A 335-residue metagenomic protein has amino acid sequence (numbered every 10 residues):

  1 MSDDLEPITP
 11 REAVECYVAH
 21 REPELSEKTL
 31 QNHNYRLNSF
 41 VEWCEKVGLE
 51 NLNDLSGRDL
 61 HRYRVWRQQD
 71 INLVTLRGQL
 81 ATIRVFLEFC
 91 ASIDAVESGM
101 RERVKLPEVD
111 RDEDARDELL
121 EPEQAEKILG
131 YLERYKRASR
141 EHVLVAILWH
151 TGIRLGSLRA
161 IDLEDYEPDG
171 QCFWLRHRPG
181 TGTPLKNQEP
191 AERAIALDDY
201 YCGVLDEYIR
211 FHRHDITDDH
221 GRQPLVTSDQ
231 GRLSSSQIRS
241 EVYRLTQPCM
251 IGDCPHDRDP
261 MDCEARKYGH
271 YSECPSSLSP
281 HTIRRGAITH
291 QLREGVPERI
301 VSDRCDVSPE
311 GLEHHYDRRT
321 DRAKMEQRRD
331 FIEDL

Functional and structural regions predicted by a protein language model:
M1-D3, D330-L335: C-terminal secondary-structure termini that scaffold catalytic or DNA-interacting sites
E12-A115: N-terminal core-binding DNA-recognition domain of tyrosine recombinases/integrases
L30, I83, H142-V145, G152-I161 (+1 more regions): Alpha-helix N-cap/helix-start motif at helix boundaries, enriched for small hydrophobics
V47, R239-D303, V307-E310: Short, basic (Lys/Arg/His-rich) helix/loop patches that form interaction surfaces in the mid-to-C-terminal regions
P122-L155, H220, A323: Basic, Lys/Arg- and aromatic-enriched nucleic-acid-binding interface segment
A160-E207, F211-H214: Conserved tyrosine-mediated DNA breakage-rejoining catalytic core shared by Y-recombinases
T183-D206, D219-T246, D257-D262: C-terminal catalytic core of Y-nucleophile DNA break-rejoin enzymes
C305-D330: Catalytic-site neighborhood detector that most strongly recognizes the C-terminal catalytic loop/helix of tyrosine
